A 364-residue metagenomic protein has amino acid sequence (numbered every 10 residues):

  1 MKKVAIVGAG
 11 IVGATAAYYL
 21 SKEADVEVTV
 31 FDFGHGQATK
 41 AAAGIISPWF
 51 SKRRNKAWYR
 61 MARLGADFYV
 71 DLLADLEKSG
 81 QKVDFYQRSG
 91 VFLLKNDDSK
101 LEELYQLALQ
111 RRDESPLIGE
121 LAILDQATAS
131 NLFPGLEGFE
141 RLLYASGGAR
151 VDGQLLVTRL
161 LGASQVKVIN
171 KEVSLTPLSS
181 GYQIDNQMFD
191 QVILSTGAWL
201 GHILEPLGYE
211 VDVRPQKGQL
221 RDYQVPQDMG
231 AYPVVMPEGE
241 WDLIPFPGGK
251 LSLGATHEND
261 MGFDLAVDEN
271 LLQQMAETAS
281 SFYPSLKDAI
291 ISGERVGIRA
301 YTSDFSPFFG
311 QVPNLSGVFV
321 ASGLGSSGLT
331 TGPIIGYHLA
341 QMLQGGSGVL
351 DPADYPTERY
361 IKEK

Functional and structural regions predicted by a protein language model:
K2-T29: N-terminal Rossmann-like FAD-binding beta1-loop-alpha1 element of flavoenzymes
A5-V7, M188-W199, G336: Short hydrophobic core segments
T15-K22, F33, G44-I45, D84-Y86 (+1 more regions): Active-site substrate-recognition segment that forms the wall of the catalytic cavity or substrate channel
I45-T128, L132, T278: Dinucleotide-binding Rossmann-like beta1-alpha1 core, especially the glycine-rich loop that anchors the ADP
R60-L64, N96-L101, L143-R159, A266-L271 (+1 more regions): Short beta-strand to alpha-helix junction loop
K82-K95, Q110-R159, T256-D260, S316 (+1 more regions): Helix-loop-beta segment of a Rossmann-like dinucleotide-binding subdomain
A149, K167-Q183: A conserved short coil-to-beta-strand element within the FAD-binding core of flavoproteins
A289-K364: C-terminal catalytic lobe of FAD-dependent flavoproteins
